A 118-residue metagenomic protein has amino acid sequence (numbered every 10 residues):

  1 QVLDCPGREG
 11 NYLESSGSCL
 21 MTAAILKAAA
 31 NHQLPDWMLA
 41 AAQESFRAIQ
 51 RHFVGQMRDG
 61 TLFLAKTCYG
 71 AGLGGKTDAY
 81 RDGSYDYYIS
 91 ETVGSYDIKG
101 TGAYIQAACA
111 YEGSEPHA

Functional and structural regions predicted by a protein language model:
Q1-Q33: Flexible, glycine-rich surface segments
L13, A30-A118: CBM-like carbohydrate-recognition segments
